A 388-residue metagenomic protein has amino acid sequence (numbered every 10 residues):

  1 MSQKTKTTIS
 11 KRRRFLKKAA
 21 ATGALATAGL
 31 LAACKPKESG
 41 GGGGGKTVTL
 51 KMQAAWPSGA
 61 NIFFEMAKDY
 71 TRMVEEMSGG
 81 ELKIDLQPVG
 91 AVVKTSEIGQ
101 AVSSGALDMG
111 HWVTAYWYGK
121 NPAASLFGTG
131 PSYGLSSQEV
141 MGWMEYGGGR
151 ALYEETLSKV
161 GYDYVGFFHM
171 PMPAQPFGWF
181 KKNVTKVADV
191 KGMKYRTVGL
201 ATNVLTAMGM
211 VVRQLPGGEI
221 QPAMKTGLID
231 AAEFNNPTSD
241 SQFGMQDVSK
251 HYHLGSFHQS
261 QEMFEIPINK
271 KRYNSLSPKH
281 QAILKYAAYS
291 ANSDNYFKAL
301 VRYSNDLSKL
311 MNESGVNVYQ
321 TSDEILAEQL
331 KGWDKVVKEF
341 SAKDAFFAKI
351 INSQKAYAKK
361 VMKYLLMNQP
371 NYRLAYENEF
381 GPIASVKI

Functional and structural regions predicted by a protein language model:
S2, I9-E139, S158-I388: N-terminal secretory/targeting leader peptides
E139-L152: A gly/proline- and charged-residue-enriched helix-loop-helix capping module
